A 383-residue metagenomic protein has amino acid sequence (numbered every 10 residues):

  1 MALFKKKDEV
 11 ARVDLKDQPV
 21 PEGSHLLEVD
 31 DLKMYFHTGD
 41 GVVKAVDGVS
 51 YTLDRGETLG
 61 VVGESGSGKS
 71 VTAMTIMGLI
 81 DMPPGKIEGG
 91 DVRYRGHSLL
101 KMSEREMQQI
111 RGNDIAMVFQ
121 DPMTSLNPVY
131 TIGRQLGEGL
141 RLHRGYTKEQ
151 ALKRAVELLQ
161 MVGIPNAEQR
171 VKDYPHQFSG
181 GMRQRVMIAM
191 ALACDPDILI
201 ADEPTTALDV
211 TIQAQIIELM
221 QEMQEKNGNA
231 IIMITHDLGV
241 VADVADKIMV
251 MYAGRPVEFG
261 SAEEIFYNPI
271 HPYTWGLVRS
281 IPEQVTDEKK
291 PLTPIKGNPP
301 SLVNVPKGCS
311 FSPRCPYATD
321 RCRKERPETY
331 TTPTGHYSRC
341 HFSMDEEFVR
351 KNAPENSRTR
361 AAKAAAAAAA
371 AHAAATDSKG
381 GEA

Functional and structural regions predicted by a protein language model:
P19-G23, A262-A370: Charged, flexible cofactor/metal-binding loops and thiol motifs
P19-L26, Y35-G48, R55, L79-G85 (+5 more regions): A short, flexible loop at the N-terminus of ABC-type nucleotide-binding domains that lies
V62-G63: The feature captures the beta-strand-to-loop junction immediately N-terminal to the Walker
R95-S98, E149-Q169: Conserved ABC ATPase "signature" region
L99-A116, L142, E264-P269, S301-P306: ABC ATPase NBD coupling module
A193-D197: A short, proline-enriched helix->beta-strand linker immediately N-terminal to the Walker B motif in ABC-type P-loop
I200-P204, L208-K290: P-loop NTP-binding/switch modules centered on Walker-like glycine-rich loops
